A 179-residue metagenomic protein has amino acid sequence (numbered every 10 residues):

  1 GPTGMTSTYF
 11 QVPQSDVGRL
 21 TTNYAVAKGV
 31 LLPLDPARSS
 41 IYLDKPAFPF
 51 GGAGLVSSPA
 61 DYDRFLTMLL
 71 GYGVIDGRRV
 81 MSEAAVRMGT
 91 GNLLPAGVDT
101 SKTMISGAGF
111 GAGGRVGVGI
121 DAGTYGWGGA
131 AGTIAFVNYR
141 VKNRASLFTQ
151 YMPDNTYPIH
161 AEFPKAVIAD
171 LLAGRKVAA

Functional and structural regions predicted by a protein language model:
G1-A122: Short, surface-exposed loop or secondary-structure junction motifs that flank catalytic or metal-binding residues
T124-A179: Structured C-terminal helix/loop/strand segments within mature extracytoplasmic catalytic/sensor domains
